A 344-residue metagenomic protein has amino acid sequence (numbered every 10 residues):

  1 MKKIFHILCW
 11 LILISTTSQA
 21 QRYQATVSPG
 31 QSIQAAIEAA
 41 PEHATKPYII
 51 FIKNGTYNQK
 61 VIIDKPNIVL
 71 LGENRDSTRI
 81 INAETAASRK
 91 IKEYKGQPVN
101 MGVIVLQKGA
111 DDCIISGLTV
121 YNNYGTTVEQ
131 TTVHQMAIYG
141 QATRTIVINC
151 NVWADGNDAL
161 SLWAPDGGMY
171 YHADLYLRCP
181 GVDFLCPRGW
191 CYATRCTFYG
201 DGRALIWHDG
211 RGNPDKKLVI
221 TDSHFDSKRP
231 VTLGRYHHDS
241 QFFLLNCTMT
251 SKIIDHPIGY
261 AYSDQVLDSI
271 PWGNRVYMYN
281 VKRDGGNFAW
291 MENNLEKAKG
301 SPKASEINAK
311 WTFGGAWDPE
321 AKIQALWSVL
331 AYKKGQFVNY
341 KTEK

Functional and structural regions predicted by a protein language model:
M1-R22: Bacterial Sec-dependent N-terminal signal peptides
R22-A25, Q31-E38, E42-K344: Sequence-level preference for short, compositionally simple segments enriched in small aliphatic or small polar residues
